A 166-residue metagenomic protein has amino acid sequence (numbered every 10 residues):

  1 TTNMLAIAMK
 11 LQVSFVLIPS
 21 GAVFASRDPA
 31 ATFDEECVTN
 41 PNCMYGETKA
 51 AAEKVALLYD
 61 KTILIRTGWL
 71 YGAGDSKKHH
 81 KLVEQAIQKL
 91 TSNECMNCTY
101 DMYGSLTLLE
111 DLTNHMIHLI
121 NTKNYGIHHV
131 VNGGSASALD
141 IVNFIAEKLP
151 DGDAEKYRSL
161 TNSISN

Functional and structural regions predicted by a protein language model:
T1-V16: NAD(P)-cofactor binding segment of oxidoreductase domains
T2, A50-L57, I87, N114: Conserved active-site helix of classical SDR/Rossmann-fold NAD(P)-dependent CH-OH oxidoreductases
L5-M9, V23, P29, A51-A52 (+4 more regions): Catalytic phosphate/metal-binding cores of nucleic-acid and nucleotide-processing enzymes, i.e., regions that mediate
K10-L11, Y59, L149: Helix C-cap/helix->beta junction micro-motif
V23-I65, W69-Y71: Catalytic helix-loop patch of NAD(P)-dependent Rossmann-fold dehydrogenases
C43, G104-T107, A136: Residue-level signal for the nucleotide or nucleotide-sugar donor/cofactor binding architecture
L57-G104, L109-D111: NAD(P)-dependent short-chain dehydrogenase/reductase
T113-H115, T122-N166: Mid/C-terminal beta-alpha module of Rossmann-like enzyme folds, strongest in SDR-family dehydrogenases/epimerases
